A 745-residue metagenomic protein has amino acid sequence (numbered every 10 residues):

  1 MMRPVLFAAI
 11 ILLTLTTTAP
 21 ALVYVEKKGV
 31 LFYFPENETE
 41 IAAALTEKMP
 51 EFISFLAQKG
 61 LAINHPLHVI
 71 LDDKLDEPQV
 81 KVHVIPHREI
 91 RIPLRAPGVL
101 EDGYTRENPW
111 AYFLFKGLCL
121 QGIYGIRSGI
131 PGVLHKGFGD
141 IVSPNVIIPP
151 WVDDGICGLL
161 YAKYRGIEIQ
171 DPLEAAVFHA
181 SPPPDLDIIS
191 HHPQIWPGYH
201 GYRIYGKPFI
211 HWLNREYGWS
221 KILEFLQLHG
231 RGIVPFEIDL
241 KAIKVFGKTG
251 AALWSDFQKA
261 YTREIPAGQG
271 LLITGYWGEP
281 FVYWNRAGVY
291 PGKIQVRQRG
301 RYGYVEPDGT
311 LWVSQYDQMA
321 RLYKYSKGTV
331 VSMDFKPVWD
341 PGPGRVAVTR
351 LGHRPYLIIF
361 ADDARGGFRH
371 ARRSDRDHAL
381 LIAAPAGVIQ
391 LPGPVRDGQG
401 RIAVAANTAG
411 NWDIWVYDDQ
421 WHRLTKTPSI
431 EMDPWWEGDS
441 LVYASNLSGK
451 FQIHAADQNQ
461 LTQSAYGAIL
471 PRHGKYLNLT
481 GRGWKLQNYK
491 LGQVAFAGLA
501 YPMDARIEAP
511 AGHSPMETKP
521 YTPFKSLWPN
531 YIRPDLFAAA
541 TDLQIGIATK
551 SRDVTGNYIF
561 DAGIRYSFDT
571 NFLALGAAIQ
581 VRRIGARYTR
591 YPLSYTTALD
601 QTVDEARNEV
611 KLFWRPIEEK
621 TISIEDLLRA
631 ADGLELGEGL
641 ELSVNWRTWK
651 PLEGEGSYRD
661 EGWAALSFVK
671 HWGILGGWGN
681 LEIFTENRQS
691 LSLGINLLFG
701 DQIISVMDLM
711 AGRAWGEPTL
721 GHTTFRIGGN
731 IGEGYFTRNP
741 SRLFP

Functional and structural regions predicted by a protein language model:
A21-S143: Juxtacatalytic substrate-recognition/specificity segment
Y24-E26, E51, E224-R321, G328-V331 (+2 more regions): Beta/coil-rich, acidic/histidine-enriched accessory regions frequently appended to metallopeptidases
I85-E89, L94, D102-P109, F113 (+2 more regions): Acidic/His/Gly-enriched intrinsically disordered linker/tail segments that often contain short helix/coil "MoRF-like"
Q170, R286-V289, Q298-G300, W312-Y323 (+8 more regions): A flexible loop/linker signature enriched in serine peptidases of the S9 family
S255-E279, N285, D334, G352 (+5 more regions): Extracellular/periplasmic ectodomains of large secreted or surface enzymes and adhesion receptors
K259, A267-G270, K490-R590, L612 (+3 more regions): Outer-membrane beta-barrel initiation region
A267-G268, K293-R297, T329-P337, A379-G387 (+2 more regions): A short beta-strand motif characteristic of beta-propeller blades
Y588-V603, K611-P616, S623-P745: C-terminal outer-membrane beta-barrel translocator/porin domains of Gram-negative envelope proteins and their
